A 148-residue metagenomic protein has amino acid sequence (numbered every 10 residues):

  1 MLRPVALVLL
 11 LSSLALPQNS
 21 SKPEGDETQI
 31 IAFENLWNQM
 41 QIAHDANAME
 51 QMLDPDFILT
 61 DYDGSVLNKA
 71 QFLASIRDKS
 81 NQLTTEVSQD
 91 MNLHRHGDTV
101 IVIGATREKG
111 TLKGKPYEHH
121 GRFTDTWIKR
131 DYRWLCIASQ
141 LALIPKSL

Functional and structural regions predicted by a protein language model:
L2-P4, P17-N19: Juxtamembrane and targeting peptides
P4-S13: Sec-dependent N-terminal signal peptides
Q18-L148: A beta-strand edge to alpha-helix "cap/lid" segment located at domain peripheries
